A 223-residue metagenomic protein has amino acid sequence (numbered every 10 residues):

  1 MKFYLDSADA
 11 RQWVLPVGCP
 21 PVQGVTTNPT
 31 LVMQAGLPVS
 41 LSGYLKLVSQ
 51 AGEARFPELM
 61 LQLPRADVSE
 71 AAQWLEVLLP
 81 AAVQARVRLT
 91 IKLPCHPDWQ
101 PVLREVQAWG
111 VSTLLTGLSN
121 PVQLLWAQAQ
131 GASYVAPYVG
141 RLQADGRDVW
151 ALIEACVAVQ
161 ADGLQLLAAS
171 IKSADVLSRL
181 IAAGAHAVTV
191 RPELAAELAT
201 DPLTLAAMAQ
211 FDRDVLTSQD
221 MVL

Functional and structural regions predicted by a protein language model:
M1-E58, A66-A72: Conserved N-terminal beta1-alpha1 strand-loop-helix module at the mouth
Y4-D6, L59-D67, A85-P97, G110-L125 (+2 more regions): Catalytic beta/alpha-barrel core
R11-C19, Q73-W74, V102, N120-Q130 (+1 more regions): Catalytic cores of alpha/beta
P20-G24, V83-V87, E105-L114, A129-A136 (+1 more regions): Glycine-enriched alpha-helix->loop->beta-strand junction motifs that scaffold or abut catalytic
N28, I91, A127, L180 (+1 more regions): Conserved, mostly hydrophobic/aromatic
P29-M33, Y134-D145, G184-T204: Glycine-rich phosphate-binding active-site loops on the catalytic face of alpha/beta enzymes
R65-V111, W150-A158: N-terminal active-site wall of soluble small-molecule enzyme domains
A155, E197-L223: C-terminal helical cap(s) of enzyme catalytic domains, especially alpha/beta-barrels
